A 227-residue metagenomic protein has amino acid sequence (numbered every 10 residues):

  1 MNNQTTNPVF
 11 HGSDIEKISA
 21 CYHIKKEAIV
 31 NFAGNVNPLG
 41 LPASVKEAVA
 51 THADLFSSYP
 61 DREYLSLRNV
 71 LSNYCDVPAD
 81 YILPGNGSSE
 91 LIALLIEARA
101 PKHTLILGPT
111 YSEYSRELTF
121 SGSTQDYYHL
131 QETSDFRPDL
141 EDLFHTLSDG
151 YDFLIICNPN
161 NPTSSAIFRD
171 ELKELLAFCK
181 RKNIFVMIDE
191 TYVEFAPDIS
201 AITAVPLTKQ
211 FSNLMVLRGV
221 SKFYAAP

Functional and structural regions predicted by a protein language model:
M1-S58: N-terminal "arm"/small-domain region of PLP-dependent enzymes with the aminotransferase-like
E27-A28, P78-I82, H103, E190 (+1 more regions): Short acidic capping loops at alpha-helix termini that bridge into adjacent secondary structure
N35-N37, S88-S89, Y111, N158-P162 (+2 more regions): Short glycine-rich anion-binding loops that position phosphate/pyrophosphate groups of nucleotides and phosphorylated
P60, S72-L94: Short loop-beta-helix segment that forms the pyridoxal 5′-phosphate
G87-E97, P101, I188-Y192, A196-P197: Glycine/small-residue-rich loop that forms an oxyanion/phosphate-binding "nest" at active or ligand-binding sites
A98-I156: PLP-dependent aminotransferase-like
R137-G150, P162-V186, E190-F223: Active-site pre-lysine segment of PLP-dependent enzymes
